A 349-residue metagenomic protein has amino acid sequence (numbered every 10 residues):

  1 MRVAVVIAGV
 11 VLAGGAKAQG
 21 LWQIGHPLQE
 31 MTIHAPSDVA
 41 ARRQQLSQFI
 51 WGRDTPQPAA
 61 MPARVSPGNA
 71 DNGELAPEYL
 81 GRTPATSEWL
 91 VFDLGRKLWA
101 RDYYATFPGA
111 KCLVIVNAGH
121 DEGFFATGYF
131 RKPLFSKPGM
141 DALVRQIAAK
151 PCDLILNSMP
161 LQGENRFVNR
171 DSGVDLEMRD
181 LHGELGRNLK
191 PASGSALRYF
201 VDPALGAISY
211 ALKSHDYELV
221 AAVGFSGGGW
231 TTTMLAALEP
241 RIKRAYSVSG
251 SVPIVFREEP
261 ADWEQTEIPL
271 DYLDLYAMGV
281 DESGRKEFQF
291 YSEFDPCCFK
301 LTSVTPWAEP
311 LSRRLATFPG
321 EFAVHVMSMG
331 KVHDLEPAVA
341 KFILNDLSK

Functional and structural regions predicted by a protein language model:
A13-G15: N-terminal signal peptide c-region/cleavage motif recognized by signal peptidases
A18-T86: N-terminal targeting or regulatory segments adjacent to alpha/beta-hydrolase or S9 domains
W89, G95-T106, C112: A short loop-to-beta-strand scaffold at the N-terminal edge of the catalytic core in hydrolase folds
V116-A118, V248: Alpha/beta-hydrolase
H120-D202: Cap/lid segment of the alpha/beta-hydrolase catalytic domain
L205-E264: Primarily recognizes the serine-hydrolase "nucleophile elbow" in alpha/beta-hydrolase and SGNH/GDSL folds
R244, V252-P319: The feature captures the conserved acid-bearing segment of alpha/beta-hydrolase catalytic domains
P310-K349: C-terminal catalytic histidine-bearing segment of alpha/beta-hydrolase fold enzymes
